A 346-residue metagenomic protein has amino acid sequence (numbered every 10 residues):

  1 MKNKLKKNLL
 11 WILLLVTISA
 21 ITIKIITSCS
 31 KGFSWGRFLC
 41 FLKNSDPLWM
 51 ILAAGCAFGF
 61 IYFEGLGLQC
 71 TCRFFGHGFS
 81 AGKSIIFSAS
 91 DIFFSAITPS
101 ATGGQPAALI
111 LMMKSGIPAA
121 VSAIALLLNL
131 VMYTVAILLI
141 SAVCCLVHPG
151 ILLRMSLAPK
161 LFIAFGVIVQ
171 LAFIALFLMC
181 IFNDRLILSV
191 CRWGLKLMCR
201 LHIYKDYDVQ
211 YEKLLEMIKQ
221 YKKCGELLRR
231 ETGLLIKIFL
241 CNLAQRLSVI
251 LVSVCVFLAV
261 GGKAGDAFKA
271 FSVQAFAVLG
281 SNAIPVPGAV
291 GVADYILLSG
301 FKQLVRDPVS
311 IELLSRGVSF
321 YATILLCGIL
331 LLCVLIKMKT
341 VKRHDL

Functional and structural regions predicted by a protein language model:
M1-C40, F94-Y204, V286, V290-L346: Transmembrane helix-loop-helix hairpins in multi-pass inner-membrane proteins
L5, L9-L10, N44-A53, E226-L240: Membrane-interface helix starts
T27-S28, R200-Y221: Short, membrane-interfacial amphipathic segments enriched in basic
G36-N44, M112, M217-R229: A short amphipathic helical element positioned immediately N-terminal to and/or at the very start of a transmembrane
M50-A54, A89-I97, L127, T232-A244: Hydrophobic faces of transmembrane alpha-helices in multi-pass small-molecule transporters and flippases across diverse
F63-A89, V256-V273, L297: Membrane-embedded helical hairpins/re-entrant loop segments and their flanking transmembrane helices within multi-pass
G82-D91, V121, F268-L279, D307-G317: Alpha-helical transmembrane segments of multi-pass membrane proteins
G225-F276: Transmembrane helical segments that form the transport core of multi-pass membrane transport proteins
